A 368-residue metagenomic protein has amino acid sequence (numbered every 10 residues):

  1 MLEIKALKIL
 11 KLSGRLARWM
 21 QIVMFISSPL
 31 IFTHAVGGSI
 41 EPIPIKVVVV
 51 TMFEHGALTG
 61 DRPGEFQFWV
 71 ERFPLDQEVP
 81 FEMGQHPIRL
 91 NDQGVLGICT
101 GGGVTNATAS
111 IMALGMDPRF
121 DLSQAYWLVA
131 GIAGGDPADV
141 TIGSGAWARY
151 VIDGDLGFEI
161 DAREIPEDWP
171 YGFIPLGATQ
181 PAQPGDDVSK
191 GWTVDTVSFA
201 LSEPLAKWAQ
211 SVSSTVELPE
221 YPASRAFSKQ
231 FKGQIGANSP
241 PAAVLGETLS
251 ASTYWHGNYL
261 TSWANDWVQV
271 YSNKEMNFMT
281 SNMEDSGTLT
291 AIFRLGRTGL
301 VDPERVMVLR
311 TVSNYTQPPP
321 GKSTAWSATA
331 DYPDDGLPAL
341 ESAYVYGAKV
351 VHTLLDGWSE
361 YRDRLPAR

Functional and structural regions predicted by a protein language model:
M1-R15: N-terminal secretory signal peptides that target proteins for export/translocation
K11, F25-I26, G37: Intrinsically disordered, low-complexity segments
G14-A17, L309: Short, intrinsically disordered low-complexity segments
W19-I31: Bacterial N-terminal signal peptides
L30-I40: Bacterial Sec-dependent signal peptides at the C-terminal "C-region" and cleavage site
G38-R368: Accessory terminal and edge-of-domain segments that mediate assembly/interaction and cofactor placement around
